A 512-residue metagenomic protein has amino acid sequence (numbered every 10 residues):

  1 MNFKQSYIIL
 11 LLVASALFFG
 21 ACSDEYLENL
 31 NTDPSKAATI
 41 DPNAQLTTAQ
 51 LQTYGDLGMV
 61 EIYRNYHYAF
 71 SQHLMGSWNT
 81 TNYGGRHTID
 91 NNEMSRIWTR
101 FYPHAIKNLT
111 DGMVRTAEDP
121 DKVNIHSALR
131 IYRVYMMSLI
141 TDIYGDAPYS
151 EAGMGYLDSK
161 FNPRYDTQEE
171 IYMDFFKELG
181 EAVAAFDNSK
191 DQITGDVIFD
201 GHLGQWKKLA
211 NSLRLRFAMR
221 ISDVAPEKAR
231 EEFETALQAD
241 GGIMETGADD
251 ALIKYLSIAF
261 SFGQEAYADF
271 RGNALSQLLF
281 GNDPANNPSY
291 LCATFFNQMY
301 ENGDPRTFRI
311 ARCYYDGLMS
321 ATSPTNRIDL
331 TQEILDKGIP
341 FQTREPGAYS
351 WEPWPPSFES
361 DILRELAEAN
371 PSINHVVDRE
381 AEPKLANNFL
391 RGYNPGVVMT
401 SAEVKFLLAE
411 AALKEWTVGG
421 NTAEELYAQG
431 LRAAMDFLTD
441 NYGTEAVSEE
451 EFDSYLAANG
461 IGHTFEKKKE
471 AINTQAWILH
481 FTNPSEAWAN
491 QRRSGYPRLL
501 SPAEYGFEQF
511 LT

Functional and structural regions predicted by a protein language model:
M1-I9: Bacterial N-terminal signal peptides that target proteins for export
L12-V13: Hydrophobic helical h-region of N-terminal Sec-dependent signal peptides in bacterial secretory/periplasmic proteins
F18-F19: Bacterial Sec-type N-terminal signal peptides, specifically the leucine/valine-rich hydrophobic h-region
C22-E25, A49, V134, F175 (+1 more regions): Terminal processing/anchoring signals of secreted or surface-associated proteins and related intramolecular
C22-H73, S77, R100-P103, K107 (+3 more regions): Membrane-proximal, proline-rich intrinsically disordered regions
I40-N43, G76-Y132, M136-F437, G462-K467: Structured, solvent-exposed acidic/aromatic patches
G58-H67, G145-A147, R230, A489: Beta-strand acidic-aromatic groove motif in beta-rich domains, primarily in extracellular
L413-W416, L431-T512: C-terminal functional modules
